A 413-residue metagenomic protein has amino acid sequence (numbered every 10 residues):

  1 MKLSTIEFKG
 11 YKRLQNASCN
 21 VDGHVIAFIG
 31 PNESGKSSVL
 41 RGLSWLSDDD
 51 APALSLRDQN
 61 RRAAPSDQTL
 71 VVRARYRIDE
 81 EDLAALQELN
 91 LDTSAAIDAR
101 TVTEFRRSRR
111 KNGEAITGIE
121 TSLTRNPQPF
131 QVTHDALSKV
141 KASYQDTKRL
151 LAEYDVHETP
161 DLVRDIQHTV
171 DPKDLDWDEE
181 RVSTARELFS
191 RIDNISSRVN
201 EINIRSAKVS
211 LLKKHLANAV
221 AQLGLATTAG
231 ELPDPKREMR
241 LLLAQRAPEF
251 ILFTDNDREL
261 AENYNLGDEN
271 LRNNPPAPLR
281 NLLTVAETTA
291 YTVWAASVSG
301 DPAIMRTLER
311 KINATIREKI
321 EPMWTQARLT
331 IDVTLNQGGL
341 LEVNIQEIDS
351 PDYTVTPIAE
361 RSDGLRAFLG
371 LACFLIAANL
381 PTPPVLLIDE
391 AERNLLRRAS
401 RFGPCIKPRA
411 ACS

Functional and structural regions predicted by a protein language model:
M1-D48, Q59-A64: Pre-Walker A-like glycine/lysine-rich segment at the N-terminus of P-loop NTPase domains
R13, S34, R110, D257-L260 (+2 more regions): Short, solvent-exposed loop/turn segments at secondary-structure junctions
R41-A99, H168-D171, S297, P302-L308: Conserved P-loop NTP-binding catalytic core
R61-S66, S94-A99, R107-S108, P235 (+2 more regions): A general structural signal for short secondary-structure junctions and capping/turn motifs
G118, P160-N194, N200, K213-A217 (+4 more regions): Extended helical coiled-coil dimerization/tether regions that scaffold and oligomerize large DNA-maintenance assemblies
G118, S122-E179: Non-catalytic, alpha-helical, charged scaffold/linker segments that couple or flank catalytic or architectural cores
R393-R401: Conserved D-loop-proximal element of ABC-family nucleotide-binding domains
C412-S413: Structural recognition of the conserved hydrophobic beta-strand(s) that form the central parallel beta-sheet of P-loop
